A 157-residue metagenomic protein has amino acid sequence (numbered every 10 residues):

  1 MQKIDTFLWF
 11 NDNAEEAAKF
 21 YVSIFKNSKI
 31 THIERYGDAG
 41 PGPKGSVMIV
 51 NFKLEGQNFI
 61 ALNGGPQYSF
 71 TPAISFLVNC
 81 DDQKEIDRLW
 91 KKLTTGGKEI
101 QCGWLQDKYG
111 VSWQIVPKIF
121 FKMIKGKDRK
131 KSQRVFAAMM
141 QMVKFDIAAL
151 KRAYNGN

Functional and structural regions predicted by a protein language model:
M1-K3, V47: A general secondary-structure signal for short beta-strands and their flanking turns/coil in non-transmembrane regions
Q2, T31, K53, I60-N63 (+2 more regions): Vicinal oxygen chelate
T6-W9, S75-D81: Short, well-ordered beta-strand elements within core beta-sheets of diverse protein domains
L8-G56: Core segments of cupin and vicinal oxygen chelate
P41-G42, Q67-S69: Short glycine/serine/proline-enriched coil/turn segments at secondary-structure junctions
V47, T71-A73: Short, solvent-exposed loop/turn segments at the edges of secondary structure
